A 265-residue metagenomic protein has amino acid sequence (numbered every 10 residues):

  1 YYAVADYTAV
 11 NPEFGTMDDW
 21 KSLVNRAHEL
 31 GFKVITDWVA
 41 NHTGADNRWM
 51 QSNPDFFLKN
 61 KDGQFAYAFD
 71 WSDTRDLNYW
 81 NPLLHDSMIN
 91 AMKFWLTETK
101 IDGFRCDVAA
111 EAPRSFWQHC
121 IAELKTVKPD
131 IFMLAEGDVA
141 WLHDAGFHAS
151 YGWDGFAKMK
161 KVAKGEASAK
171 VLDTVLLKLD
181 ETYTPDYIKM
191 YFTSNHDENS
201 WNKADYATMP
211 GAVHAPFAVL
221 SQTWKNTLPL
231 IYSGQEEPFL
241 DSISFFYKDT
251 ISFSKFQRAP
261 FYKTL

Functional and structural regions predicted by a protein language model:
Y1-M17, D70-H85, D102-E111, F156-A167 (+2 more regions): The substrate-binding groove and active-site-proximal loops of carbohydrate-active enzymes, especially glycoside
Y1-T99, H119-T126: Substrate-binding/active-site clefts of carbohydrate-active enzymes
Y7, A27, D37, M88 (+7 more regions): Conserved, mostly hydrophobic/aromatic
H28-I35, K100-G103, K128-F132, D186-I188 (+1 more regions): Loop/turn elements at helix/coil->beta-strand transitions in domains of secreted/extracellular proteins
T43, N47-R48, P113, L142 (+2 more regions): Conserved protein kinase catalytic core
A66-S72, F192-D197, S242-S244: Short, basic/glycine-rich phosphate-binding loops at helix/coil junctions that contact nucleotide phosphates
T97, D107-F192, G211-A212, L220-T223 (+1 more regions): Active-site-proximal helices and loops of the catalytic beta/alpha 8
